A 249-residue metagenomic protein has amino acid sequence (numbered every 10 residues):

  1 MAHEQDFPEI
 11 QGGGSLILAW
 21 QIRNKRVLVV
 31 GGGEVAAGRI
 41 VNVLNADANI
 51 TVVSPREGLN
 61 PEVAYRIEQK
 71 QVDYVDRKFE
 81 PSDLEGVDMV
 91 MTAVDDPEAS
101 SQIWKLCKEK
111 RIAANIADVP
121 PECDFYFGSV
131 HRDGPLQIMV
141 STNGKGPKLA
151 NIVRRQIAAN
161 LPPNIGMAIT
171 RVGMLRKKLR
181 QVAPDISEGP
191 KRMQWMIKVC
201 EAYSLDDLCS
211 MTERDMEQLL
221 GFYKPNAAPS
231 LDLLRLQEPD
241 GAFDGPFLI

Functional and structural regions predicted by a protein language model:
M1-A64, I249: Hydrophobic, well-ordered beta-alpha structural blocks that scaffold small-molecule cofactor pockets
N24, E85-G86: Alpha-helix C-terminal capping/helix-to-coil transition sites in glycosyltransferase folds
G33-V35, E98, G144: Residue-level detector of alpha-helix initiation sites
I50, Y74, R111-A114: Hydrophobic beta-strand scaffold residues
S54, Y74-K78, D118: Short loop/edge segments at beta-strand edges and connector loops that shape dinucleotide/nucleotide cofactor-binding
I67-E85: Glycine-rich, highly charged phosphate/nucleotide-binding loops
M89-D96, S100-F127: ADP-ribose/adenylate-binding Rossmann-like module
G144-I249: An accessory alpha-helical subdomain
